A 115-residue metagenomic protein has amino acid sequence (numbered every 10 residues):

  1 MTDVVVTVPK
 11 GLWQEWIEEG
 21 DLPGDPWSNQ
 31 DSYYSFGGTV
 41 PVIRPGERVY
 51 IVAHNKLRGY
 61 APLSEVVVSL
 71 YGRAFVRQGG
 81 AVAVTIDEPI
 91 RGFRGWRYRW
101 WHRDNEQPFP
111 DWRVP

Functional and structural regions predicted by a protein language model:
M1-R44, A74, V82-A83, I90-W100 (+1 more regions): Compositionally biased, charged N-terminal/linker segments
E47-V52: Short conserved beta-strand and strand-loop elements enriched in small hydrophobics with frequent Asp/Gly
H54-K56: Glycine-centered tight beta-turn/hairpin loop motif at sheet-sheet or coil-to-beta transitions
R58-V68: Short beta-strand-centered aromatic/proline hotspots
V67-A81: Short, solvent-exposed secondary-structure boundary/capping segments
